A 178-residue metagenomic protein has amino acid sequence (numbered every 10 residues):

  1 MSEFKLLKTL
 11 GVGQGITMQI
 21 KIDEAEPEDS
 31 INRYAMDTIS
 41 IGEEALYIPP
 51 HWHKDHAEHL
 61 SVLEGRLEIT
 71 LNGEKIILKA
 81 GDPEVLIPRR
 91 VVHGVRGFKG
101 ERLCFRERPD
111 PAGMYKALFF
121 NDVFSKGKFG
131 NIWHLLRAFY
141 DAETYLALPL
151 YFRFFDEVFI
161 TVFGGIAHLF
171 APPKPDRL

Functional and structural regions predicted by a protein language model:
M1-D37, L148-L178: A short, N-terminal "cap"/entry segment at the start of jelly-roll beta-barrel domains of the cupin/DSBH fold
E3-F4, T9-G11, H59, N72-V92: Short acidic-glycine-tyrosine-enriched beta hairpin
M18-A25, Y34-D55, E68, K75 (+1 more regions): Conserved short histidine dyad/triad with adjacent acidic residue
R33, H59, R102: A residue-level signal for beta-strand positions that form part of recognition/binding surfaces within mature
L63-E64: A cytosolic small-molecule/anion-sensing beta-strand core signal
P88-F119: Ligand-binding loop in jelly-roll beta-barrel domains
A112-L178: Intrinsically disordered, low-complexity, charge-dense segments enriched in Lys/Arg and Glu/Asp interspersed
